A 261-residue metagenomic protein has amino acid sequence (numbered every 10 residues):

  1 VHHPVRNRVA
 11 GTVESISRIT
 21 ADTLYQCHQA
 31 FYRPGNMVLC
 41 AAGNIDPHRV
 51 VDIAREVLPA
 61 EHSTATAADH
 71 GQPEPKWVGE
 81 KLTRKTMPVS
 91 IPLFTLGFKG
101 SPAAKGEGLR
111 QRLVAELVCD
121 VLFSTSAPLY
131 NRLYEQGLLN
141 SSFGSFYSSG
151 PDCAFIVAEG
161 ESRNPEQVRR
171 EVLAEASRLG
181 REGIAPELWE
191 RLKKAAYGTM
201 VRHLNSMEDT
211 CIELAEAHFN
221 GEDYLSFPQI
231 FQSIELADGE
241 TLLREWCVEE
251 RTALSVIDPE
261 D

Functional and structural regions predicted by a protein language model:
V1-A67, K105, R110, S126 (+1 more regions): Charge-rich, well-structured scaffold segments of protease-associated domains
T64-P128, R132: His/Glu-based metal-binding/catalytic segments typifying zinc-dependent metallopeptidases
